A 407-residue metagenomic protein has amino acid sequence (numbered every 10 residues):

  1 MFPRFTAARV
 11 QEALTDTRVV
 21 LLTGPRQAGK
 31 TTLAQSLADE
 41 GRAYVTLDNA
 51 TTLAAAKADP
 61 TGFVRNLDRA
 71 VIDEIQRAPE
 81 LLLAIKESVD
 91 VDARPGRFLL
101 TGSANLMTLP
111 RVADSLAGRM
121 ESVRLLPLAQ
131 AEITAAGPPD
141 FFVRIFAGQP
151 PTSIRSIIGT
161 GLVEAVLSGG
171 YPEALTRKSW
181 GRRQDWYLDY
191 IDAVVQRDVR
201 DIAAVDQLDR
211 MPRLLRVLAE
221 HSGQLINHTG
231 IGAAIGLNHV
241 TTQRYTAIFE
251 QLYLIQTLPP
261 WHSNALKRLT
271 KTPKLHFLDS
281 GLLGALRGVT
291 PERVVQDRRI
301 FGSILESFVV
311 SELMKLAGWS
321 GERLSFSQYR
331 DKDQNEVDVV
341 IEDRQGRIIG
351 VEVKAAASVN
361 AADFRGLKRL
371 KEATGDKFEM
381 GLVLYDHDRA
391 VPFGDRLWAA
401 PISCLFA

Functional and structural regions predicted by a protein language model:
M1-L14: Pre-Walker A adenine-sensing motif
L22: Hydrophobic anchor at the beta1->P-loop junction of P-loop NTPases
K30: Conserved lysine of the Walker
L33, L37: Hydrophobic positions on the alpha1 helix immediately C-terminal to the Walker A/P-loop
L82-L100, A104-L106, A113-S115: Conserved catalytic/switch belt of AAA+ P-loop NTPases
N105, P110-E220, Q224: Interdomain motor-coupling "hinge/lid" segment immediately C-terminal to the ATP-binding subdomain of NTP-driven enzymes
L175-I348: Accessory nucleic acid-recognition modules appended to NTPase machines
D386-A407: Domain-level recognition of nuclease-like catalytic cores that cleave nucleotide substrates
